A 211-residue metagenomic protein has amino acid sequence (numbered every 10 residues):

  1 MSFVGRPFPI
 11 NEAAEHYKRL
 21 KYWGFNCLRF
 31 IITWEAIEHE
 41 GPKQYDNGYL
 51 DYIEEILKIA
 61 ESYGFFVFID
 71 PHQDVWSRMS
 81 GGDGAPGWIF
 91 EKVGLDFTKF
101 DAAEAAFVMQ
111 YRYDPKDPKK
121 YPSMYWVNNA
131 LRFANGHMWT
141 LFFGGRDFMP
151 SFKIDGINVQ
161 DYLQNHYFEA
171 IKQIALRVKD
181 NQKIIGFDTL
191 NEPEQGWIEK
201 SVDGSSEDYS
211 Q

Functional and structural regions predicted by a protein language model:
M1-Q211: Active-site mouth of glycoside hydrolases
